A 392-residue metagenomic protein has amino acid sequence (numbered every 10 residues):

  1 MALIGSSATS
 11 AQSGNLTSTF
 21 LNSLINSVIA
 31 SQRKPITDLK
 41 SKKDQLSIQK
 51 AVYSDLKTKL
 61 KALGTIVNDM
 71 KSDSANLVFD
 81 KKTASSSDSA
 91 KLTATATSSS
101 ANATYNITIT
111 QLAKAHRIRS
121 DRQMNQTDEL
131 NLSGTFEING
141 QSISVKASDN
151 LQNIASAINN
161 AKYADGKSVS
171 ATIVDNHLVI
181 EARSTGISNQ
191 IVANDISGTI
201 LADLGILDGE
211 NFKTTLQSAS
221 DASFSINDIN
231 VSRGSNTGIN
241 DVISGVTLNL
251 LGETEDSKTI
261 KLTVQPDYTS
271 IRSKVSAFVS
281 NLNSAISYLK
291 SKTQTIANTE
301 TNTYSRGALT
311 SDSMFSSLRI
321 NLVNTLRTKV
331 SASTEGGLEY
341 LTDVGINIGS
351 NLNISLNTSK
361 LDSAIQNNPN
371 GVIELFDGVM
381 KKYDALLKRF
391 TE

Functional and structural regions predicted by a protein language model:
M1-D44, T65-H177, E181-S284, Y288 (+1 more regions): Bacterial flagellar/type III secretion structural subunits and associated motility module proteins, recognized via
K34, V52-D55: Alpha-helical structural elements of signaling/regulatory helical domains
S47, S54-K57, K61-G64, N68-K71 (+4 more regions): Coiled-coil heptad-register positions
I48-A51, S270: Conserved aromatic-histidine-acidic binding/catalytic patches
D175-V179, S291-A308: Acidic/histidine-enriched alpha-helical segments
